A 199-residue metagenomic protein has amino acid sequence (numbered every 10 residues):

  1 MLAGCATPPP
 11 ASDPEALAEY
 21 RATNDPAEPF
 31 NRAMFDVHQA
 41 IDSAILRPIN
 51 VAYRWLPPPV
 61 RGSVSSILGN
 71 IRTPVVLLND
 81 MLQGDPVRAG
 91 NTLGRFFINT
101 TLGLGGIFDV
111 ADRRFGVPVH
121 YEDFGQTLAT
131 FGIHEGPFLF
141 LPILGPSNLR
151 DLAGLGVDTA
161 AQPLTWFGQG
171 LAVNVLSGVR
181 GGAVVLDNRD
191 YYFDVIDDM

Functional and structural regions predicted by a protein language model:
L2-P86, V173-M199: N-terminal targeting leaders of membrane proteins
D13-R21, Q126, F131-M199: A structured, mid-to-C-terminal "fold-capping" secondary-structure block
R61, I107-F108, V157, Q169: Short, charged/polar low-complexity linear motifs in solvent-exposed/disordered segments
S66, N70-L149: Mid-length scaffold segments of soluble, non-membrane domains
